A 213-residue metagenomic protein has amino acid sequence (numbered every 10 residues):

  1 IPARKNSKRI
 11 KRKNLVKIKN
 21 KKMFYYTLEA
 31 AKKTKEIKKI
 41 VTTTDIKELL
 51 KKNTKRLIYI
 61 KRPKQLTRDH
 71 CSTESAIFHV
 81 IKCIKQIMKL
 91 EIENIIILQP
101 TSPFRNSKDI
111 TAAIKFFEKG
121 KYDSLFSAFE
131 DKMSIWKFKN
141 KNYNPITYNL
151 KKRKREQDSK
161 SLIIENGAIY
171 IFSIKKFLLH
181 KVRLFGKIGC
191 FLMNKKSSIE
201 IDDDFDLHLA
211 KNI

Functional and structural regions predicted by a protein language model:
I1-K11: N-terminal nucleotide-binding beta1-loop-alpha1 segment
R4, T44-K47, E130: Residues in the short beta-alpha loop(s) of Rossmann-like NAD(P)-binding domains
M23-I40, K47, K51-K52: A short, N-terminal amphipathic alpha-helix
I37, K89-I92, K121-Y122: Short, high-confidence coil segments that cap the C-terminus of an alpha-helix and link into the following beta-strand
K39-T42, S124: Hydrophobic/aromatic residues located in beta-strands of well-ordered beta-sheets within soluble catalytic
V41, K47-I96, F104-K108, A112: Short phosphate-binding loop-to-helix
H70-S75, H79, N94, S102-N194: Conserved core of the sugar-phosphate nucleotidyltransferase
C190-L192, K196-I213: Hydrophobic helical membrane-anchoring modules
